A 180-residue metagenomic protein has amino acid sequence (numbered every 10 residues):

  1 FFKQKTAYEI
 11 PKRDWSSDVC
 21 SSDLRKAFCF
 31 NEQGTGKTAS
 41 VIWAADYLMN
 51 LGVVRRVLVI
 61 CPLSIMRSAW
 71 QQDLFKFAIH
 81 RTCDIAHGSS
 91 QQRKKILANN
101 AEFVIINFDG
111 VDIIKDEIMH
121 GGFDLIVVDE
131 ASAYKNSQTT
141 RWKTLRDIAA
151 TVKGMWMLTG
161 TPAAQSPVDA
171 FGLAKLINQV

Functional and structural regions predicted by a protein language model:
F1-V19: Single conserved hydrophobic/aromatic residue that forms the stacking wall/gate of nucleotide- or nucleobase-binding
F2-K3, M49, K175-N178: Hydrophobic/aromatic-lined pockets within catalytic cores
K3, K37-V41, S166: Generic hydrophobic secondary-structure packing signal
T6, T35-T38, T159-T161: Ser/Thr-centric signal marking residues that sit in or immediately flank functional binding/regulatory motifs
D14, I105, A164: Short aromatic/basic micro-patch
S17, D23-C29, T35-K153: SF2 helicase/translocase NTPase motor core, specifically the RecA-like lobe 1 inter-motif segment between Walker
T139-V180: Post-DEXD/H (motif II) to motif III coupling segment of the RecA-like Helicase ATP-binding lobe
